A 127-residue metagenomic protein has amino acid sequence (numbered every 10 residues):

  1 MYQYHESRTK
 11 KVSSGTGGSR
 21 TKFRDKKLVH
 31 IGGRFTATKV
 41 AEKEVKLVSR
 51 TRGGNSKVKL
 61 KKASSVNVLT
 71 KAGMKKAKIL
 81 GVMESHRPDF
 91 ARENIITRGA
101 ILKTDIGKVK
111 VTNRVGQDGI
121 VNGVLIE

Functional and structural regions predicted by a protein language model:
M1-E127: Ribosome-associated RNA-binding proteins
